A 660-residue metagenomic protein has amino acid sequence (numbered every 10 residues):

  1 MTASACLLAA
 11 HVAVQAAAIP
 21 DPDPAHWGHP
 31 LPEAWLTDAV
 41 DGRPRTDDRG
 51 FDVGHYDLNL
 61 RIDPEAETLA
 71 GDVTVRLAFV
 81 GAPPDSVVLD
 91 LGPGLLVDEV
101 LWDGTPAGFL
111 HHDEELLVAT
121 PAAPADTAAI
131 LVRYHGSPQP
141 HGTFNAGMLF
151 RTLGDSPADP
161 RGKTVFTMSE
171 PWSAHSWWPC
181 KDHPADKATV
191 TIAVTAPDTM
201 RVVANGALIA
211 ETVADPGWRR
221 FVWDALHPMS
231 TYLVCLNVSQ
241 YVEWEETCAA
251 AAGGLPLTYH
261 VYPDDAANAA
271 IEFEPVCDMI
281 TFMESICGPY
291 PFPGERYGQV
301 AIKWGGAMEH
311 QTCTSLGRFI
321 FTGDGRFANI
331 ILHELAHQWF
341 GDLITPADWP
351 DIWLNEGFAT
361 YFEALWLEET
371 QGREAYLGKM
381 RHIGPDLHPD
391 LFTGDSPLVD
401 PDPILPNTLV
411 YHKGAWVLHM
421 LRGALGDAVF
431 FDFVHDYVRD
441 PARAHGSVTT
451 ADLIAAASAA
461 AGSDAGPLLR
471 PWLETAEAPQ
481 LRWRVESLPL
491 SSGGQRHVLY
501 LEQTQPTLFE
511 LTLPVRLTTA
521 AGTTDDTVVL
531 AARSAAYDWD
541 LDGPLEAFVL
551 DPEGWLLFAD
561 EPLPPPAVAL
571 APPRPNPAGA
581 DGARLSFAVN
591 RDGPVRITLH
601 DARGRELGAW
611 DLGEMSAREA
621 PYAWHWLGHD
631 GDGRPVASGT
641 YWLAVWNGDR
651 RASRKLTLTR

Functional and structural regions predicted by a protein language model:
Q15-F292, G423-L425, A444, T504 (+1 more regions): Acidic/His-enriched low-complexity segments
L96-W102, P479-L481, L488-V549, V595-L599: Beta-strand-rich binding/interaction modules
S315-L377, V434: Zinc-dependent metallopeptidase catalytic helix centered on the HExxH motif and its immediate flanking segment
I352, E356-A424, R443-A444: Acidic/His/Gly-enriched intrinsically disordered linker/tail segments that often contain short helix/coil "MoRF-like"
N407-L499: Amphipathic alpha-helical substructures
P565-A571, L585, R634-R660: C-terminal tail/sorting-segment detector
P565-D601, A609-L612, Y622-H625: Glycine-centered coil/turn sites that cap beta-strands in beta-rich domains
D611-D649: Short, surface-exposed loop/turn motifs with a glycine/proline- and acidic-biased composition
